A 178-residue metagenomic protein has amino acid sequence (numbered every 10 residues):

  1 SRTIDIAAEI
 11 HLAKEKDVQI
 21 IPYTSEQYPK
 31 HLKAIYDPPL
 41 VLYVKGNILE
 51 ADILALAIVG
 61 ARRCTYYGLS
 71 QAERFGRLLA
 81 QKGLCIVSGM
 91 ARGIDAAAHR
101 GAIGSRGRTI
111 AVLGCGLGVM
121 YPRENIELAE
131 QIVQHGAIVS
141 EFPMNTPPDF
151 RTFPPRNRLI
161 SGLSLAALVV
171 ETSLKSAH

Functional and structural regions predicted by a protein language model:
S1-A13: Long amphipathic alpha-helical segments
A13-K14, Q19-H178: Glycine-biased, small-residue-rich flexible motifs in mid-sequence functional cores and linkers
